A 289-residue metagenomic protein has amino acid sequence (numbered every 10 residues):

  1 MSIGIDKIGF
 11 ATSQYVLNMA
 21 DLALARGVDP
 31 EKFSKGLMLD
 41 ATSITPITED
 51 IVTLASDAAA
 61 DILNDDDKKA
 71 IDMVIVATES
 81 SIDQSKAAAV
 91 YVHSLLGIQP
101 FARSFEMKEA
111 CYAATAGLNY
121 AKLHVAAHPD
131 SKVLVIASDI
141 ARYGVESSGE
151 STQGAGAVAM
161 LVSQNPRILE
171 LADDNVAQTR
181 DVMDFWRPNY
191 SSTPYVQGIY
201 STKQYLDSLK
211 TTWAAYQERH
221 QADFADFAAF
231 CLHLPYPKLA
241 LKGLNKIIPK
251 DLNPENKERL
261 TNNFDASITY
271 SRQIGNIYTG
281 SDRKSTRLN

Functional and structural regions predicted by a protein language model:
M1-S2, K69-D72, Q99-A102, A127-V133 (+3 more regions): Short coil/turn connectors at secondary-structure junctions
M1-T48, S147-D207: Condensing-enzyme catalytic core mediating Claisen C-C bond formation in acyl metabolism
I5, E49-T115, Q221-I247: Conserved beta-ketoacyl condensing-enzyme motif
F10-A11, A77-I82, E109-A114, A137-R142 (+1 more regions): Acidic, glycine-rich active-site loops and adjacent beta-strand->loop/helix elements that engage anionic groups
K32-G36, D40-V52, E79-K132, P249-S281: Conserved catalytic cysteine-centered active-site region of acyl-thioester-dependent Claisen-condensing enzymes
S56, A60-L63, K69, S163-G280: Hydrophobic pocket-lining "lid/loop/helix" segments that shape and contact the acyl-thioester
A126-A159: Flexible, glycine-rich active-site loops centered on histidine and acidic residues that chelate a metal or position
K284-N289: Conserved small/polar residues in nucleotide/adenosyl-binding loops
